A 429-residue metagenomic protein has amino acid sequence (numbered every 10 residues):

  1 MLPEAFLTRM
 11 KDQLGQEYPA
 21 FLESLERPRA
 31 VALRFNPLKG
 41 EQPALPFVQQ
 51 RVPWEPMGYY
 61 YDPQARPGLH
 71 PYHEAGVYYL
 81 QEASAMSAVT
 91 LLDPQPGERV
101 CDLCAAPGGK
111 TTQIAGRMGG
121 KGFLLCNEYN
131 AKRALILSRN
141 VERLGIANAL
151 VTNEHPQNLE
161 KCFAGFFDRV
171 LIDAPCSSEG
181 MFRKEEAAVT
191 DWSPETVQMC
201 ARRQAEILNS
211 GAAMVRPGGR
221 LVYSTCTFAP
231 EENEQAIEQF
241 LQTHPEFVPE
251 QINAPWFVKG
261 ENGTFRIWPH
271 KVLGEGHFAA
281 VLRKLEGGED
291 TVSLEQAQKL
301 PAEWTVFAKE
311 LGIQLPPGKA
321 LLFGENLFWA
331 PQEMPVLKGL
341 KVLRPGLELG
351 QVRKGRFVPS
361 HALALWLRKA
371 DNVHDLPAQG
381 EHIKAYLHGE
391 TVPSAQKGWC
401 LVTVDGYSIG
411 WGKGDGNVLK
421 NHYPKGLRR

Functional and structural regions predicted by a protein language model:
M1-A44, H277-F278, L285-R429: Polybasic, low-complexity RNA-engagement segments
Q95-E98, N158-D173: A short acidic, Gly/Pro-enriched loop at the edge of an enzyme's catalytic core that lines a small-molecule cofactor
G97-A106: Conserved class I S-adenosyl-L-methionine
P107-G120: Conserved SAM-binding loop of SAM-dependent methyltransferases across substrates and taxa, primarily the Class I
M118-G119, V215-P217: Helix-to-beta-strand junctions that scaffold the AdoMet/dcAdoMet cofactor pocket in Class I SAM-dependent enzymes
N127-G165: S-adenosyl-L-methionine
K132, R169-I207, V222, C226-N233 (+1 more regions): Mobile active-site "lid"/loop adjacent to the S-adenosyl-L-methionine
F167, R202, R220-Y223, T227-F328: Class I S-adenosyl-L-methionine
